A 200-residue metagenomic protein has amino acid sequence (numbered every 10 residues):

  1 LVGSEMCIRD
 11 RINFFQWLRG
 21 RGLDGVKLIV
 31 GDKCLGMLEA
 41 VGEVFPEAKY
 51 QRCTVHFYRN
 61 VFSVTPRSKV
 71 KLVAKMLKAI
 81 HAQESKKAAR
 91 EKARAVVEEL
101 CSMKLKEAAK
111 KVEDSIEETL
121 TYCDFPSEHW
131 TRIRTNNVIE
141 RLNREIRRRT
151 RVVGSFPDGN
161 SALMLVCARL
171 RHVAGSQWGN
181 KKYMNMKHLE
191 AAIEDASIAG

Functional and structural regions predicted by a protein language model:
L1-I8: Short, small-residue-biased leader/transition segments that mark boundaries at the very start of proteins
S4, G20-L23, M37: Conserved NTP-binding/hydrolysis core of motor NTPases
R9-L28: Short, basic/hydrophobic alpha-helical segments
L28-L35, A40-M76: Conserved beta-strand -> loop -> alpha-helix junction used to position metal-binding or nucleic-acid-contacting
A79-G200: Acidic/histidine-rich catalytic cores and adjacent linkers of DNA breakage/strand-transfer/modification proteins
